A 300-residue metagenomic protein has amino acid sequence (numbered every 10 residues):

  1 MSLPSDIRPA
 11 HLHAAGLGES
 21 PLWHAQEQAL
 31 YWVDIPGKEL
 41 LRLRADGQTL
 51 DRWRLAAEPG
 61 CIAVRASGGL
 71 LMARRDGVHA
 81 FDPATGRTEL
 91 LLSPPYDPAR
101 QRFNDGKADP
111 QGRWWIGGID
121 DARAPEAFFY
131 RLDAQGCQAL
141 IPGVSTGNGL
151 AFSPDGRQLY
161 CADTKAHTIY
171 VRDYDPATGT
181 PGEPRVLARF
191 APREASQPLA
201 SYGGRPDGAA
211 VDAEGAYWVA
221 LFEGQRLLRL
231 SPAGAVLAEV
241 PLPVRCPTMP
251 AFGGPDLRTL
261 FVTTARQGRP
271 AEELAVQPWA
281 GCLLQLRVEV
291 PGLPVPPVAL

Functional and structural regions predicted by a protein language model:
D6-L12, Q48-R54, E89-Y96, G136-P142 (+2 more regions): A short beta-strand motif characteristic of beta-propeller blades
L12-E27, L55-L71, Y96-R113, L140-Q158 (+2 more regions): Beta-rich, blade/repeat-based domains predominating in secreted/periplasmic proteins but also intracellular
H24-A25, L30-I35, L70-D76, I116-R123 (+3 more regions): Conserved beta-strand positions in repeat-built beta-propeller and related beta-rich domains
E39-L41, G77-H79, A127-Y130, T168-Y170 (+2 more regions): A short loop-to-beta-strand structural motif that recurs across blades of beta-propeller domains
A45, A66-G68, P83-A84, Y130-G136 (+5 more regions): Flexible "stalk/tail and boundary" regions
G86-P142: Hydrophobic alpha-helical segments and helix pairs
R172-T180, V288-L293: Short loop/turn segments immediately following beta-strands, especially the blade-tip and inter-blade linker loops
G253-L300: Blade-level signature of beta-propeller repeat domains, shared across WD40, Kelch, NHL, RCC1 and BNR/Asp-box propellers
